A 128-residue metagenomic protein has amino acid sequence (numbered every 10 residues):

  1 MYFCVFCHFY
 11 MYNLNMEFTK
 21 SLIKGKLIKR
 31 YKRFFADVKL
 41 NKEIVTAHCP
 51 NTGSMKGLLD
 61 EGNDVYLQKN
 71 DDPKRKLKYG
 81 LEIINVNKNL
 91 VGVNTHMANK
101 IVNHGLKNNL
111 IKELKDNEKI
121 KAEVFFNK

Functional and structural regions predicted by a protein language model:
Y2-N13: Short, positively charged and aromatic/hydrophobic N-terminal segments
T19-K29: Structural detector for short beta-strands of small beta-barrel domains
R33-D37: Short aromatic-glycine-enriched beta-strand elements
K39-I44: OB-fold (S1/OB) nucleic-acid-binding surfaces
V45-M55: Short alpha-helix capping/helix-loop boundary micro-motifs
G53-Y66: Short nucleic-acid-contacting surface segments enriched for D/E, G, S/T with interspersed K/R
Q68-N108: Terminal, basic amphipathic appendages of nucleotide-handling enzymes
L90-N94, K115-K128: Active-site metal-binding core of divalent-cation-utilizing nuclease and nuclease-like domains
